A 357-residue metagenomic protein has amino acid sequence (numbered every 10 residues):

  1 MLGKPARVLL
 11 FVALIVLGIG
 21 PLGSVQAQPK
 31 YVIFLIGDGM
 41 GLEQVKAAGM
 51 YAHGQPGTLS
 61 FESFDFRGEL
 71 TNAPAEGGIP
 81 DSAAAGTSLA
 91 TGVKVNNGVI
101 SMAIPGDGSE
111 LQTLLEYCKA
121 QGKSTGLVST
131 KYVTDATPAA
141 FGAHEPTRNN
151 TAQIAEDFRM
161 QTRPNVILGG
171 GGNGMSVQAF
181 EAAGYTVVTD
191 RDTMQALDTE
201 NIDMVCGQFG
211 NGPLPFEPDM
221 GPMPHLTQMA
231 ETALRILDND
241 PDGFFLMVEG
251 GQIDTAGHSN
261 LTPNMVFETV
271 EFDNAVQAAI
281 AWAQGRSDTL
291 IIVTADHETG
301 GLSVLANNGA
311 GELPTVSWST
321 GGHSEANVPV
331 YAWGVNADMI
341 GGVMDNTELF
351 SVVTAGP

Functional and structural regions predicted by a protein language model:
M1-L10: Bacterial N-terminal signal peptides that target proteins for export
L9-P21: Bacterial N-terminal signal peptides
V25, V166, A196-Q208, M229-G251: Active-site regions of oxyanion-processing enzymes, predominantly non-cytosolic
V25-G171, S176-D198, D203, V270-D273 (+1 more regions): N-terminal catalytic scaffold of extracellular/periplasmic and nuclease hydrolases that process anionic headgroups
I36, M247, V293-A295: Generic enzyme active-site microenvironment
D107, V188-A230: Functional beta-strand-loop-alpha-helix junction segments that form "active/interaction loops" within catalytic
A136-G142, N211-P218, A233-L234, D238-V276 (+1 more regions): Active-site His/acidic residue clusters
L261-N307: Extended C-terminal subregions enriched in glycine
